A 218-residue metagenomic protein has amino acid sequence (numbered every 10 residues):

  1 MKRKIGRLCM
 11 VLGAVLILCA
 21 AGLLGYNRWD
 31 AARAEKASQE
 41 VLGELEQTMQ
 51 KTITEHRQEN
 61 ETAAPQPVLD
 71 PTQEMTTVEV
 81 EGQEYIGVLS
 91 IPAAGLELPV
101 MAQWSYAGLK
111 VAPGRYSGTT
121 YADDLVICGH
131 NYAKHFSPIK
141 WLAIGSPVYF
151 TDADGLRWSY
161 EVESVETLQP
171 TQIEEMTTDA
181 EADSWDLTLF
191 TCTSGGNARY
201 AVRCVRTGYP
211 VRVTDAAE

Functional and structural regions predicted by a protein language model:
K4-E218: Solvent-exposed, non-transmembrane regions of membrane-associated and secreted proteins
